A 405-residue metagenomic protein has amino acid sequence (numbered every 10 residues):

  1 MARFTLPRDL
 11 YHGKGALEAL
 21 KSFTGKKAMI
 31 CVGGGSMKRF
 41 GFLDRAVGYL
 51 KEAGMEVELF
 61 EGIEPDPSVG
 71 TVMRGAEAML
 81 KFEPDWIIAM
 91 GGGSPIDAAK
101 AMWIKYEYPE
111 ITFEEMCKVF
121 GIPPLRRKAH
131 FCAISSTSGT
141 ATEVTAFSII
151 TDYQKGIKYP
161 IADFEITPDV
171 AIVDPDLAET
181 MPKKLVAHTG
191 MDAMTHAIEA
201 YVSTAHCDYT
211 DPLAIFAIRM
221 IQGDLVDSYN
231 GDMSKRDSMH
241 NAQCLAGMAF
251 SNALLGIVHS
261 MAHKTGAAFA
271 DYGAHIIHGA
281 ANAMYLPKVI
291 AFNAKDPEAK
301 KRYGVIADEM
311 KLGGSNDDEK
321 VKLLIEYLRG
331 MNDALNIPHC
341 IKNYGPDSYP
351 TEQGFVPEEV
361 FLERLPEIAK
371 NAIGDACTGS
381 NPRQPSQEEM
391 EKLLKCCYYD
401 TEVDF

Functional and structural regions predicted by a protein language model:
M1-W86, I341: ATP/NTP phosphate-donor binding region
G70-D176: Glycine/threonine-rich beta-strand-loop-alpha-helix active-site module that forms ligand/phosphate-binding
G139, C244-N282, D375-G379: Glycine-rich phosphate/pyrophosphate-binding beta-alpha loops
F147-A253: Carboxylate- and glycine-rich phosphate/diphosphate-binding segment that chelates Mg2+/Mn2+
T204-L213, D227-S238, A253-V258, I276-G279 (+5 more regions): Flexible, glycine/charged-enriched surface loops at secondary-structure junctions
D271, H275, G279-V360, V403: Gly/Pro-rich interdomain helix-loop hinge
E359-F405: Short, amphipathic C-terminal "tail helix"
